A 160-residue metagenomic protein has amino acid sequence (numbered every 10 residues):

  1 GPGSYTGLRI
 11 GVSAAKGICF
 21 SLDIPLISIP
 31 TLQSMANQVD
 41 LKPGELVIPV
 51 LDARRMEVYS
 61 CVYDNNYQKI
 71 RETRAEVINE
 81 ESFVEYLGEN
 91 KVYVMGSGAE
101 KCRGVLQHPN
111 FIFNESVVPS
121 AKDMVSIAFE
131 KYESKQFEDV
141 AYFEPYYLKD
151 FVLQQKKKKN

Functional and structural regions predicted by a protein language model:
G1-T31: DPxDG-like acidic metal-binding loop motif
G3, I18, V94, V125 (+1 more regions): A residue-level signal for conserved active-site and pocket-lining positions in enzyme catalytic cores
L8, I29, G96, A141-Y142: Non-catalytic, surface-exposed connector residues within folded enzymatic/regulatory domains
G11-A14, N79, S120-M124: Catalytic-loop motifs flanking and including active-site residues across diverse enzymes
S21, K42, K135: Residue-level signal for short amphipathic helical patches enriched in basic/charged and nearby hydrophobic residues
S21, Q38, I127-K131: Active-site catalytic microenvironments for nucleophilic, acid-base chemistry
P25-P119, Y147, V152-L153: Surface "functional belts" at beta-alpha junctions
N114-N160: Acyltransferase
